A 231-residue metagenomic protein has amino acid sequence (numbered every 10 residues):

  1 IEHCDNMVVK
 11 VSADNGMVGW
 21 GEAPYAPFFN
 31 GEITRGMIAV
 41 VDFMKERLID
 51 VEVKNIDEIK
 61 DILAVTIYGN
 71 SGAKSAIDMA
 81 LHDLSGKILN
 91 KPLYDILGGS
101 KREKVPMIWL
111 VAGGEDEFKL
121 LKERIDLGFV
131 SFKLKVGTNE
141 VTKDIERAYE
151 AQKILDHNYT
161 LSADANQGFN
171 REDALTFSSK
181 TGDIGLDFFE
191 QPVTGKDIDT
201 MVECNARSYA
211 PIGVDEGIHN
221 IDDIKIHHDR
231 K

Functional and structural regions predicted by a protein language model:
I1-K10: Short, Gly/Pro- and small/polar-rich lid/capping loops
V9, G16, M44, I77 (+5 more regions): Conserved, mostly hydrophobic/aromatic
S12, K196-K231: Catalytic alpha/beta core domains of metabolic enzymes, predominantly
S12-I88: Metal- or metallocofactor-binding catalytic centers and their adjacent structured scaffolds across diverse enzyme
N15, A23, M79, L84 (+4 more regions): Generic detector of well-ordered alpha-helical packing
G19, L161-A163, I212-G213: Residue-level marker for buried hydrophobic side chains located in beta-strands that build the well-ordered beta-sheet
D61-A64, G86-K87, K91-K104: N-terminal amphipathic alpha-helix/helix-capping segment at the start of soluble metabolic enzymes
G98-S208: Metal-dependent enolase-superfamily TIM-barrel catalytic cores that perform enediolate-based chemistry
